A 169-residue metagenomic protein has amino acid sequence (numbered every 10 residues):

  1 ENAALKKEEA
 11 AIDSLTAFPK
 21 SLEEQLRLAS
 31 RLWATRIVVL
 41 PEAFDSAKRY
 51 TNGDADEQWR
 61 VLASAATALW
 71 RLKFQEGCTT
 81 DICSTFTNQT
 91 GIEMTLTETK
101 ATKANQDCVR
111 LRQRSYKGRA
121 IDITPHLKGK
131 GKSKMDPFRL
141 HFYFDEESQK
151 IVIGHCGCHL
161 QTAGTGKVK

Functional and structural regions predicted by a protein language model:
E1-F138, D145-K169: Basic, Lys/Arg-enriched alpha-helical interface segments
